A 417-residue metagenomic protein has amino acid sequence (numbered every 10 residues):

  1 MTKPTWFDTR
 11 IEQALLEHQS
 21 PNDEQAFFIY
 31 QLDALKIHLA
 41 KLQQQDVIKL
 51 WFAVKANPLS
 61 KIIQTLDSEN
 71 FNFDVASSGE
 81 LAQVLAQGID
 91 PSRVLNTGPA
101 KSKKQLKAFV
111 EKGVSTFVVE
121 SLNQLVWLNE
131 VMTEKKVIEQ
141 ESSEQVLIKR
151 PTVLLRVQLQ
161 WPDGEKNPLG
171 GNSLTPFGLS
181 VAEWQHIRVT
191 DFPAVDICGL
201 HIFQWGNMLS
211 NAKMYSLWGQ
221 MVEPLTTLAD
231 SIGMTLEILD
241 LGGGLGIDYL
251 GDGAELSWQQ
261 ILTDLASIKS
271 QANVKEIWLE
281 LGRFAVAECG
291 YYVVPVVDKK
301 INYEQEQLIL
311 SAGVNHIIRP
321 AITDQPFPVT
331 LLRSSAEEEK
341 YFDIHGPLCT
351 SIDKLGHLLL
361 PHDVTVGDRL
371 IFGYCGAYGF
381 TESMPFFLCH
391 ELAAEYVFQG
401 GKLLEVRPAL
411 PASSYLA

Functional and structural regions predicted by a protein language model:
M1-F117, L122-P151, D196, T227-D230 (+2 more regions): A charged N-terminal "starter" segment
L35, K55, S77, F109 (+6 more regions): Conserved, mostly hydrophobic/aromatic
W51-F52, F73, G98, F117-E120 (+5 more regions): Glycine- and other small-residue-rich loops at beta-strand/loop junctions that grip anionic moieties
I63, A86, L106-E111, L128-M132 (+6 more regions): Short acidic, glycine/serine/threonine-rich loops at helix termini
T152-Q158: ATP-grasp fold ATP-binding core
L159-K299, H390: Active-site loop/helix belt of alpha/beta enzymes
E276-A417: Charged (often Lys/Glu-rich) extended helix/loop segments that serve as interaction or gating elements
